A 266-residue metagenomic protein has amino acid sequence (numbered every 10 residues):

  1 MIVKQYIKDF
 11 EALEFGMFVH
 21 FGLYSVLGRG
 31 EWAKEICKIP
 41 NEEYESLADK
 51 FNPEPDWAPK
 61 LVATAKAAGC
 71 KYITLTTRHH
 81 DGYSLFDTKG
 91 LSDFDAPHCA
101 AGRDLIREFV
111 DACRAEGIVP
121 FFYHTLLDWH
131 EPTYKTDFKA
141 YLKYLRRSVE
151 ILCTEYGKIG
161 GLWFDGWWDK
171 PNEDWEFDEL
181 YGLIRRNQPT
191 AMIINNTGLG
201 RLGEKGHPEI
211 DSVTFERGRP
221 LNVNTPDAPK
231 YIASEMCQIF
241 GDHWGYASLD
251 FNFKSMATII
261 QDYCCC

Functional and structural regions predicted by a protein language model:
M1-C266: Mature catalytic domains of secreted/periplasmic carbohydrate-active enzymes
